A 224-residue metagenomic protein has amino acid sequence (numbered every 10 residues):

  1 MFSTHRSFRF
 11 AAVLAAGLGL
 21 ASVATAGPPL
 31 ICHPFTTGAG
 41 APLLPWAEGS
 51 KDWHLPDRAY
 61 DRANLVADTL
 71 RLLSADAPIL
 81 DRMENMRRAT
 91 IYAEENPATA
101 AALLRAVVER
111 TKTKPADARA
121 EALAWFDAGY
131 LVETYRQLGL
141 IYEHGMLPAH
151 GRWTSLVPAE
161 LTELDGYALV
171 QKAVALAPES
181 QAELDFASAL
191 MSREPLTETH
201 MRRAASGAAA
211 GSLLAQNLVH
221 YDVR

Functional and structural regions predicted by a protein language model:
F2-A12: Bacterial N-terminal signal peptides that target proteins for export
A11-A21: Bacterial N-terminal signal peptides
A24-R87: N-terminal leader/linker segments that initiate helical-solenoid repeat arrays
W46-G49, A67, R71-Y92, D117-T154 (+2 more regions): Amphipathic alpha-helical repeat scaffolds of TPR domains
D68-T69, A98-K114, Y142-L176, L196-A209: Alpha-helical repeat scaffolds
I91-T99: Alpha-helical solenoid scaffolds in large eukaryotic transport, assembly, and signaling factors
